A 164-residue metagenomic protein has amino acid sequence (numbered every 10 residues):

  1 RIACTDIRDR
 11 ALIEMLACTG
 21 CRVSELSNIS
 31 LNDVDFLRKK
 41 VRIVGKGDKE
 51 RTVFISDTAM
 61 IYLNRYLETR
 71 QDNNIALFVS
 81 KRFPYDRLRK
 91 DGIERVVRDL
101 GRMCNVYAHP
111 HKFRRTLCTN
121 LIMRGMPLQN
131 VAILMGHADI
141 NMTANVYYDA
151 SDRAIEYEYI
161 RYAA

Functional and structural regions predicted by a protein language model:
R1-A164: Conserved catalytic core of the tyrosine transesterase superfamily
